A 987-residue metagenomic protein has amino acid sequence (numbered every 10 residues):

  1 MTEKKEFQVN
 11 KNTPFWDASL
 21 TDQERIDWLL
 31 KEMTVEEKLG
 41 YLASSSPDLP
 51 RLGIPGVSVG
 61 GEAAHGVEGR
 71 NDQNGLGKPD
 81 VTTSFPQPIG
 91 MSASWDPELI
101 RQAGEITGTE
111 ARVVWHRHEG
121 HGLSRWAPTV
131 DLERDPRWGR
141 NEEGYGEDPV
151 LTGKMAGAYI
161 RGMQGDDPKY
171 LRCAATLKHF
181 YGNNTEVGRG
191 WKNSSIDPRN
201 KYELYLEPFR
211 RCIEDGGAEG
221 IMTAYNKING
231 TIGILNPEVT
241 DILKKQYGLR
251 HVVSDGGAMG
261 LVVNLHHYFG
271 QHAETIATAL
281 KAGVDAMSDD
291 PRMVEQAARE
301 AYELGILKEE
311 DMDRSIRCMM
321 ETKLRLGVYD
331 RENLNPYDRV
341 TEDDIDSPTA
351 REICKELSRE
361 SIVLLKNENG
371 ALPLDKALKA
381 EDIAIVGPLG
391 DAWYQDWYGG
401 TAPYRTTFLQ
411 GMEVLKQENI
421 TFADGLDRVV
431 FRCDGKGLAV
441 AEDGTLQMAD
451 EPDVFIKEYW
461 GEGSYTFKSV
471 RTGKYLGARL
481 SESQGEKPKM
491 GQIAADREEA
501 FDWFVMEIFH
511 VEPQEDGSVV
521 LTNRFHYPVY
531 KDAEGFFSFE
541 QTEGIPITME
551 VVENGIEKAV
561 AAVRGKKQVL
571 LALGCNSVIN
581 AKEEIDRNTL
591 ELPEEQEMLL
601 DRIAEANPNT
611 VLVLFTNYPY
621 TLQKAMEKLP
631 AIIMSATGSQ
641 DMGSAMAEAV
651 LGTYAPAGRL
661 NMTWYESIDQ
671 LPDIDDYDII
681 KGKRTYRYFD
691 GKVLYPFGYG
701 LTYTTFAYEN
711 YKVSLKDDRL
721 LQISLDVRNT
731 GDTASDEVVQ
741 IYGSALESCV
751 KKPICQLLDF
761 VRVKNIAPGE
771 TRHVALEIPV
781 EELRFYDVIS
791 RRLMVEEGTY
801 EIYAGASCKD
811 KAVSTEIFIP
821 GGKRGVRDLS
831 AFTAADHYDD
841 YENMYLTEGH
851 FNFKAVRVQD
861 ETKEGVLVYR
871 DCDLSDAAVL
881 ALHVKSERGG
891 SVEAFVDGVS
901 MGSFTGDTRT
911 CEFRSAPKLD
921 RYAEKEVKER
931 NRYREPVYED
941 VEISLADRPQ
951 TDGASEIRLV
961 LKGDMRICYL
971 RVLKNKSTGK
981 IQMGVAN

Functional and structural regions predicted by a protein language model:
M1-F785, T799-A804, C808, G898 (+3 more regions): Glycoside hydrolase catalytic-domain context in secreted enzymes
R784-S790, D876: Charged, amphipathic alpha-helical segments
R791-T799: Eukaryote-biased detector of low-complexity, proline/serine/threonine-rich segments and adjacent exposed loops
T799-E801, D810-A812, F818-N987: Extracytoplasmic
